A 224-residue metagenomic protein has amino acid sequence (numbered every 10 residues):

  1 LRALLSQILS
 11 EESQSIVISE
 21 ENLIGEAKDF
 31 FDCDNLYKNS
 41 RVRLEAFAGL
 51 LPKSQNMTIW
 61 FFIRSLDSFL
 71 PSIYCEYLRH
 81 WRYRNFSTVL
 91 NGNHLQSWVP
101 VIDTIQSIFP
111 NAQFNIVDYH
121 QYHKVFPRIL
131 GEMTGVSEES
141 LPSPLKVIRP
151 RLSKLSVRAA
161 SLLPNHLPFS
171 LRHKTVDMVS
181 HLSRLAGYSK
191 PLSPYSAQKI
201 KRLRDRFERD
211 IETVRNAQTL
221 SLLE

Functional and structural regions predicted by a protein language model:
L1-E224: Anion-recognition interface
